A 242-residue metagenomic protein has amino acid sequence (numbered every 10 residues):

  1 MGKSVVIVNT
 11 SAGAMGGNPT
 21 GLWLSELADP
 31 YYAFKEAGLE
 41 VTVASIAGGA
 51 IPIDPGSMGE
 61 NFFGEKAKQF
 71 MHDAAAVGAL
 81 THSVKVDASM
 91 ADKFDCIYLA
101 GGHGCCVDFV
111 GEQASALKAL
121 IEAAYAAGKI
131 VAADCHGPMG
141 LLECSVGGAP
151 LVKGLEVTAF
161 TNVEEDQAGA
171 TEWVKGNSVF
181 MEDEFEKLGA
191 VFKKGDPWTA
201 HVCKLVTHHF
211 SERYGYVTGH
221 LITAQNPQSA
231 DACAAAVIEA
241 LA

Functional and structural regions predicted by a protein language model:
M1-A127, G140-A242: Extended, subdomain-level signal for the structured scaffold at the beginning of enzyme domains
I130: Active-site cofactor/cluster-binding pocket
A133-H136, A234: Short, thiol/selenol-centered motifs that function as redox-active sites or metal-ligating centers
